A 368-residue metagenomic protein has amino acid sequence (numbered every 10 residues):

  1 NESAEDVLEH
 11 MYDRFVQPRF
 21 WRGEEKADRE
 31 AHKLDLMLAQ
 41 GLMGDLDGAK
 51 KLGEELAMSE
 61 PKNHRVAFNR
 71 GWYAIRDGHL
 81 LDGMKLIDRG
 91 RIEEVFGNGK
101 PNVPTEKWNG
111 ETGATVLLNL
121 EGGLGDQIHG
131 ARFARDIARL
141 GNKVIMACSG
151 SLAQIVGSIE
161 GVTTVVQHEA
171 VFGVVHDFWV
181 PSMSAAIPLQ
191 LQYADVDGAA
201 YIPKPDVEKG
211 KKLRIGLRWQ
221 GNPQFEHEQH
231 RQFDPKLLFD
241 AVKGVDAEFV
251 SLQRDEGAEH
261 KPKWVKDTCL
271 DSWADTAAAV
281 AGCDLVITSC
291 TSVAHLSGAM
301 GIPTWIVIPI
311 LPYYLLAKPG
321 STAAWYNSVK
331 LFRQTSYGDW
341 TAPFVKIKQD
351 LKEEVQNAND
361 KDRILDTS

Functional and structural regions predicted by a protein language model:
N1-D13, Q17-E24, D28-S368: Catalytic machinery of carbohydrate-active enzymes, primarily nucleotide-sugar-dependent glycosyltransferases
